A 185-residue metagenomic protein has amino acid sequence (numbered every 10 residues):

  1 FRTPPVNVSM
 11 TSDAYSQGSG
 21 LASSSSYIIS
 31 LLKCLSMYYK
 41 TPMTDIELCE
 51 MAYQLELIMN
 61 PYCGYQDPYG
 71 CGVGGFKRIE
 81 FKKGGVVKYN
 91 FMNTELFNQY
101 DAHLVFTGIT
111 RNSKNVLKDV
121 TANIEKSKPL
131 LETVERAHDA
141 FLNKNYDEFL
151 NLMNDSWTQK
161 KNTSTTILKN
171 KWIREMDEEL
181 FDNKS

Functional and structural regions predicted by a protein language model:
F1-N7, S25, S30, A52 (+1 more regions): Intrinsic structural disorder
R2, M37-T41, E47-Y62, P68-S185: C-terminal nucleotide
R2-S19: Glycine- and acidic-rich phosphate- and metal-coordinating loops
S12, S23-S25, G64, S156: Short linear Ser/Thr-Pro motifs
S16-G18, I29, V86-V87, S113: Residues in flexible loops and secondary-structure boundaries
G20-M43: DPxDG-like acidic metal-binding loop motif
